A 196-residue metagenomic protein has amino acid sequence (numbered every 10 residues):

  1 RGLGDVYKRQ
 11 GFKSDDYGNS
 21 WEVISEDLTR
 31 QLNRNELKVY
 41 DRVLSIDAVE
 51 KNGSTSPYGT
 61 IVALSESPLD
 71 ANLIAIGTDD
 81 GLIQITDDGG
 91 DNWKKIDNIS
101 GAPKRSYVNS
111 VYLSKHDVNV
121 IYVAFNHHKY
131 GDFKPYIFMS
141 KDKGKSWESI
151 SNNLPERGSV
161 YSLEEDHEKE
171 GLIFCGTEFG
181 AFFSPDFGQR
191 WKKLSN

Functional and structural regions predicted by a protein language model:
G2-Y7: Short, small-residue-biased leader/transition segments that mark boundaries at the very start of proteins
G11-F12, L82, H127-G131, A181: Short glycine/acidic-enriched loop and turn motifs that connect beta-strands
S14-D15, T86, S140-K141, S184-P185 (+1 more regions): Conserved Ser/Thr-centered positions that define the repeating blades of beta-propeller domains
S25-T55, N98-G101, L154: Surface-exposed loop and turn segments in beta-propeller and other repeat-based domains that flank or scaffold
T60, Y107, F133, S159: Beta-rich catalytic cores
K129-K134, C175: Short, solvent-exposed loop/turn segments at conserved positions within beta-propeller repeat blades
